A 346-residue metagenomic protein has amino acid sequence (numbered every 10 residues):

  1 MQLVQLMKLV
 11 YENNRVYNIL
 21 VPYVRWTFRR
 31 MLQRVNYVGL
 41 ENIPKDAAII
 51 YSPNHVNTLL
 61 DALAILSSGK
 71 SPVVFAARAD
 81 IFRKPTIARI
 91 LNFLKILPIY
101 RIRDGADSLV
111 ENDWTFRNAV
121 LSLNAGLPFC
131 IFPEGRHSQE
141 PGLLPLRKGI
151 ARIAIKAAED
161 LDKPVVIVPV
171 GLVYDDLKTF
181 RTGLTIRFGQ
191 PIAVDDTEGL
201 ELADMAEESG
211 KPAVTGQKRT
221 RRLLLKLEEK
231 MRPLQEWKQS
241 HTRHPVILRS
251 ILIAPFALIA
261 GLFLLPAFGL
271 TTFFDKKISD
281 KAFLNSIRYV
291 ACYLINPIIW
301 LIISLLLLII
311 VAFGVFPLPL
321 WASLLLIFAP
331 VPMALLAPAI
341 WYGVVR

Functional and structural regions predicted by a protein language model:
Q2-Q5: Low-complexity, intrinsically disordered or signal/transmembrane-proximal segments
V10: Conserved functional hotspots at enzyme active or ligand-binding sites that engage polyanionic ligands
N13-I192, E198-G199, L258, G269-R346: Soluble catalytic domains of membrane acyltransferases
E201-P245: Long, charge-rich alpha-helical interaction segments
L224, E228, L252, A267-T271: A general structural signal for well-ordered alpha-helical packing
H244-L248, D280: Short, membrane-interfacial amphipathic segments enriched in basic
I247-P266: Transmembrane alpha-helical segments and their cytosolic interface motifs in multi-pass membrane proteins
